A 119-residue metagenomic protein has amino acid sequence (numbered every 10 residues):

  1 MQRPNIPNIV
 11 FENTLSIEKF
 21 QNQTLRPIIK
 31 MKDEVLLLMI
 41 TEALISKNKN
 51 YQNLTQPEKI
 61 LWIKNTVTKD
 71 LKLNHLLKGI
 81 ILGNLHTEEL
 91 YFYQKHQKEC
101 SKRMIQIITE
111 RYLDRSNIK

Functional and structural regions predicted by a protein language model:
M1-P27: N-terminal leader/targeting peptides and immediately adjacent processing regions
R3-N8, Y51, I60, L82: Intrinsically disordered, low-complexity regions
I17-L54: The feature represents the first ordered module of a protein
L36-K47, Y51, I81-F92, Y112 (+1 more regions): Long, hydrophobic, amphipathic alpha-helical segments used as structural scaffolds
N48-I63, R115-K119: Membrane-interacting alpha-helical segments
L54-M104: Amphipathic protein-protein interaction modules
H96-K119: Long, highly charged low-complexity segments enriched in Glu/Asp and Lys/Arg with interspersed Ser/Thr
